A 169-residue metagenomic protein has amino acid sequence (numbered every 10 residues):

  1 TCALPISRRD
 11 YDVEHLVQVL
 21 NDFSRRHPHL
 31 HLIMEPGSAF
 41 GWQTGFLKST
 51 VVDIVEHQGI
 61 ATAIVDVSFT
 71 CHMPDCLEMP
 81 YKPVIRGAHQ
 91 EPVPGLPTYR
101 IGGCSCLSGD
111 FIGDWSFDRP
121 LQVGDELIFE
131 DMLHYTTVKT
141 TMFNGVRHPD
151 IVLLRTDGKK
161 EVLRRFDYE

Functional and structural regions predicted by a protein language model:
T1-L4: Short, small-residue-biased leader/transition segments that mark boundaries at the very start of proteins
R8-H15: Alpha-helix N-cap and loop-to-helix initiation/capping positions
L16-H27: Alpha-helix-loop-beta-strand connector modules within alpha/beta enzyme cores
V19, L30-E169: Charged (often Lys/Glu-rich) extended helix/loop segments that serve as interaction or gating elements
